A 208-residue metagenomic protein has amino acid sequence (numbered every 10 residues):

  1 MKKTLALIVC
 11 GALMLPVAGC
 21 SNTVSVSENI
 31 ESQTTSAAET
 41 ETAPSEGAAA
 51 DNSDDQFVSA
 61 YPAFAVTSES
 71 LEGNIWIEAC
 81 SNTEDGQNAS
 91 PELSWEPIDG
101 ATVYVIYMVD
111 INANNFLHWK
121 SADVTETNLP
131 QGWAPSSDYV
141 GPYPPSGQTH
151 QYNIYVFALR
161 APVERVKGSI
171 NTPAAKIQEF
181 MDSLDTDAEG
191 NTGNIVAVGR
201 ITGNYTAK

Functional and structural regions predicted by a protein language model:
M1-T4: Positively charged n-region of N-terminal signal peptides that target proteins for export
V9-M14: Hydrophobic helical h-region of N-terminal Sec-dependent signal peptides in bacterial secretory/periplasmic proteins
P16-G19: C-terminal motif of bacterial Sec signal peptides marking the signal peptidase cleavage site
S21-K208: N-terminus-centered regions that define maturation/targeting leaders and the start of the first functional domain
